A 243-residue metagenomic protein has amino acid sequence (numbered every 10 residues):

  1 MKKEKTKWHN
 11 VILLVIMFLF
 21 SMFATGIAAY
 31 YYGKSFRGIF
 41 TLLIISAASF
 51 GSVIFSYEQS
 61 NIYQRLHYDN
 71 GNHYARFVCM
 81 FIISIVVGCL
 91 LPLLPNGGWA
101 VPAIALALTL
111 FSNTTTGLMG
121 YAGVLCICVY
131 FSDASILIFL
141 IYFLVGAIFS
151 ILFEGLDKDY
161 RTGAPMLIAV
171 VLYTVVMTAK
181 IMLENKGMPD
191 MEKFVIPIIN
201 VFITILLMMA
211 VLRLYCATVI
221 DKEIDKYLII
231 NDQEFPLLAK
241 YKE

Functional and structural regions predicted by a protein language model:
M1-W8, S135, L144-V145: Extended hydrophobic/aromatic-rich secondary-structure runs
K2-A103, T114-T115, M188-K193: Alpha-helical transmembrane segments and their membrane-interface boundaries that form or gate the permeation pathway
F23, I27-A28, F131, I148 (+2 more regions): Structural signal for hydrophobic packing residues in well-ordered secondary-structure cores of soluble enzyme domains
R37-A48, I138-L140, L167, K193-I205: Alpha-helical transmembrane segments of polytopic membrane proteins
F50-P92, A105-G187, I205, M209: Short helix-perturbing small/polar motifs within transmembrane alpha-helices
S60-H67, W99-T109, F149, C216-Q233: Juxtamembrane helix-loop transition segments at the membrane interface in multi-pass membrane proteins
Y121-V124, P165-E243: Acidic/His-rich, divalent-metal-binding segments that scaffold phosphate/diphosphate chemistry
